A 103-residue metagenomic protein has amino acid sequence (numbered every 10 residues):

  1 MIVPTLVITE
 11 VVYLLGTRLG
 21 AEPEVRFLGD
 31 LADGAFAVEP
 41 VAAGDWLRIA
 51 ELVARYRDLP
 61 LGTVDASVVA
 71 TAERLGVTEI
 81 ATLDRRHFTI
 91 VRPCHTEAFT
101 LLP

Functional and structural regions predicted by a protein language model:
M1-P60, A70, L75-T78, T89-L102: PIN-domain endoribonuclease scaffold, especially VapC-family toxins
D65-A66: Conserved glycosyltransferase catalytic-site signature
L83-D84: Contiguous, function-dense segments enriched for cysteine-driven chemistry and partner/ligand-binding capacity
